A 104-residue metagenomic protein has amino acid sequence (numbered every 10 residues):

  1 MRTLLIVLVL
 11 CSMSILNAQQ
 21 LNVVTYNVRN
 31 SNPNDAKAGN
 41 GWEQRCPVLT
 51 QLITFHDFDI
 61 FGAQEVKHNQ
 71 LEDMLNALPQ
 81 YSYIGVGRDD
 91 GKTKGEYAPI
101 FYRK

Functional and structural regions predicted by a protein language model:
M1-L21: Bacterial Sec-dependent N-terminal signal peptides
M1-R2, N32, R103: Serine/threonine-rich low-complexity intrinsically disordered regions
L16-L78, R88-Y97: N-terminal, active-site-proximal structural segment of metallo-dependent hydrolase catalytic domains
Y97-K104: A well-ordered secondary-structure block
